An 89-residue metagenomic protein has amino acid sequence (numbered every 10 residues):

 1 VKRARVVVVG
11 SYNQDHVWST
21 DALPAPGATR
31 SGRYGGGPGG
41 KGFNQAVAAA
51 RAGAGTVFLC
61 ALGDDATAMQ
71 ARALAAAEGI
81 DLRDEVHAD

Functional and structural regions predicted by a protein language model:
V1-L59, A66-Q70, A76: Glycine-rich phosphate/adenosyl-contacting loop at the front of the ribokinase-like
L59-A61, E85: Structural motif
G63-D64, D89: Conserved beta-strand edge residues that scaffold enzyme active sites
L74-D89: A glycine-rich helix N-cap at a beta->alpha junction
